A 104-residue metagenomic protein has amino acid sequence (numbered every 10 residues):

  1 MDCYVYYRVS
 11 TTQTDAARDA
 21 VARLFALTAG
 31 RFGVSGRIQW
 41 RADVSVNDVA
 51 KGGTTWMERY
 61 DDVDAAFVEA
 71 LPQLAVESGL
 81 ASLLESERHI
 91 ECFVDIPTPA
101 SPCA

Functional and structural regions predicted by a protein language model:
M1-P72, C92-A104: Short S/T/G/P-rich N-terminal loop/turn motif that feeds into the first structured element of a domain
L71-G79: Low-complexity, intrinsically disordered Gly/Pro/Thr-rich segments
S78-D95: Conserved short beta-strand edge segments in small beta-sheet-based binding/regulatory domains
